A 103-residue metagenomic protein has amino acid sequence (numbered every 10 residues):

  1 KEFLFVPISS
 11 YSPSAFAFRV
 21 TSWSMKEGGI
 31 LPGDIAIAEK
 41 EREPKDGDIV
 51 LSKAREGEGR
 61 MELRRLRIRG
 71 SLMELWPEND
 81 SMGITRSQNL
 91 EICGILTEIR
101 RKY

Functional and structural regions predicted by a protein language model:
E2-Y103: Acidic/glycine-rich C-terminal interaction modules and beta/coil loop segments that lie outside canonical DNA-binding
